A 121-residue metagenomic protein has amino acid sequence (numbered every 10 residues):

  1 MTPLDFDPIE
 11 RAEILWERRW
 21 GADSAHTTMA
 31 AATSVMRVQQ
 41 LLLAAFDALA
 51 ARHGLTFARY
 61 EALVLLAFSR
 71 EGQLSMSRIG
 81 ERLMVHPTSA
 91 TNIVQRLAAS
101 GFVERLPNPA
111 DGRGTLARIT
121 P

Functional and structural regions predicted by a protein language model:
M1-H53: N-terminal leader segment of winged-helix/HTH proteins
T2, T27-T28, T33, T56 (+3 more regions): Residue-identity detector for threonine
E10-E13, E17, E61, E71 (+2 more regions): Glutamate identity and glutamate-enriched acidic tracts
W16-M29, F57, F68, M84 (+3 more regions): Aromatic-residue detector
H26, Q40, A44-H86: N-terminal helix-turn-helix DNA-binding core of bacterial DNA-binding proteins
E71-L116, T120: Canonical helix-turn-helix DNA-binding module
